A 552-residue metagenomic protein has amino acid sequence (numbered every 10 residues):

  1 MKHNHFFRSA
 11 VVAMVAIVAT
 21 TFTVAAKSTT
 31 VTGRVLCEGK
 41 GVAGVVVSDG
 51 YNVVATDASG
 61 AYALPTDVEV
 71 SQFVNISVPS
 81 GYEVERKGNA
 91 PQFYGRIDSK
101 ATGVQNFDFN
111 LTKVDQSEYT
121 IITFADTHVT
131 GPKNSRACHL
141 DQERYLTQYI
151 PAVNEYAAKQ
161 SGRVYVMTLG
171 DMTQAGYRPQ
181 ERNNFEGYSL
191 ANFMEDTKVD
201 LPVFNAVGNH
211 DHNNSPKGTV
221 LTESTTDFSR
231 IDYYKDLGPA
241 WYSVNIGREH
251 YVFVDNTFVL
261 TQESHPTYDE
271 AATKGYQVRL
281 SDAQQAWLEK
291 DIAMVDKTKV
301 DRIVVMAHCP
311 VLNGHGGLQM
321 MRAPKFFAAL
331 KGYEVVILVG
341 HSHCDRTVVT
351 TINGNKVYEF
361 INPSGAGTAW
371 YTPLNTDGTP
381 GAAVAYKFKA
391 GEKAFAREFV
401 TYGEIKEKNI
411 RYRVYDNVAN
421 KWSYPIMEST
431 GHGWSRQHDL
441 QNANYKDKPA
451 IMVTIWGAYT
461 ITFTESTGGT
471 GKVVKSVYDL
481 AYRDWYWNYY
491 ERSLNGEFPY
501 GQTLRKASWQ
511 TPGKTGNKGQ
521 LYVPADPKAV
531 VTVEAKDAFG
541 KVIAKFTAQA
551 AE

Functional and structural regions predicted by a protein language model:
S28, R34, E38-G39, V45-A55: Short amphipathic beta-strand segments in non-cytosolic proteins
T30, C37-E38, V84-Q180: N-terminal active-site segment of His-dependent metallophosphoesterases
V31-T32, E38, R86-G103, A125 (+6 more regions): Metal-dependent phosphoesterase/phosphodiesterase active-site architecture
Y51-D67, S476-Y478: Short, acidic Ser/Thr/Gly-rich low-complexity loop/linker segments typical of extracellular and cell-surface proteins
E69-R86: A short, solvent-exposed beta-strand micro-motif common in secreted/extracellular proteins
G81-V84, G88-G103, Y177-A293, M321-L338 (+2 more regions): Extended active-site neighborhood of metal-dependent phosphoesterases/phosphodiesterases
F107-V114, T127-T130, D232-G317, G403 (+1 more regions): Conserved catalytic scaffold of divalent metal-dependent phosphoesterases
D126, G170-D171, G208-N209, H308 (+1 more regions): Active-site glycine-centered loops adjacent to acidic/histidine catalytic or metal-binding residues that shape
